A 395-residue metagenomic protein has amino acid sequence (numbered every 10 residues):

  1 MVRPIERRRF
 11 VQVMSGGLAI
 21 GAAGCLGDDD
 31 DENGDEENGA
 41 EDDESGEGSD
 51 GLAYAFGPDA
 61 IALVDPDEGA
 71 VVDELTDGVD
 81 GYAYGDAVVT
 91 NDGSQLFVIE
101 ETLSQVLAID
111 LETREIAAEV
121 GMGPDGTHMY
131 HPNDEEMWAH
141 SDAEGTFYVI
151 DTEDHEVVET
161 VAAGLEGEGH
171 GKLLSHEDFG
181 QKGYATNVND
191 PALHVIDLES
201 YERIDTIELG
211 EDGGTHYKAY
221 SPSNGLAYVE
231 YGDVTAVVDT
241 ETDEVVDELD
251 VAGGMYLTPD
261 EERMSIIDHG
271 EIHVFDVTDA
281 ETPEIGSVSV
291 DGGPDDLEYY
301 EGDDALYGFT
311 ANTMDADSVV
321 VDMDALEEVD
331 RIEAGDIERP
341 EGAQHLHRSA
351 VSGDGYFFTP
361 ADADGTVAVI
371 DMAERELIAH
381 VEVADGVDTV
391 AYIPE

Functional and structural regions predicted by a protein language model:
M1-G167, S175-K182, N187-D212, A219-Y220 (+5 more regions): Terminal disorder- and signal-encoded targeting elements
S349-S352: C-terminal modules of long, charged coiled-coil scaffolds in eukaryotic assembly complexes
